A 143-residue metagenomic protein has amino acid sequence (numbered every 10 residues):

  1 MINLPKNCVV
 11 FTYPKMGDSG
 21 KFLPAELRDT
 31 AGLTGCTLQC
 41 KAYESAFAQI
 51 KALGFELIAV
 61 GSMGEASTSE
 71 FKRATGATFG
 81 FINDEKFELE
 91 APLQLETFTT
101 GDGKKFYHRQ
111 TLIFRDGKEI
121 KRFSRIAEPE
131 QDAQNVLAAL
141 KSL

Functional and structural regions predicted by a protein language model:
M1-L143: Chalcogenol-based redox active-site neighborhoods
